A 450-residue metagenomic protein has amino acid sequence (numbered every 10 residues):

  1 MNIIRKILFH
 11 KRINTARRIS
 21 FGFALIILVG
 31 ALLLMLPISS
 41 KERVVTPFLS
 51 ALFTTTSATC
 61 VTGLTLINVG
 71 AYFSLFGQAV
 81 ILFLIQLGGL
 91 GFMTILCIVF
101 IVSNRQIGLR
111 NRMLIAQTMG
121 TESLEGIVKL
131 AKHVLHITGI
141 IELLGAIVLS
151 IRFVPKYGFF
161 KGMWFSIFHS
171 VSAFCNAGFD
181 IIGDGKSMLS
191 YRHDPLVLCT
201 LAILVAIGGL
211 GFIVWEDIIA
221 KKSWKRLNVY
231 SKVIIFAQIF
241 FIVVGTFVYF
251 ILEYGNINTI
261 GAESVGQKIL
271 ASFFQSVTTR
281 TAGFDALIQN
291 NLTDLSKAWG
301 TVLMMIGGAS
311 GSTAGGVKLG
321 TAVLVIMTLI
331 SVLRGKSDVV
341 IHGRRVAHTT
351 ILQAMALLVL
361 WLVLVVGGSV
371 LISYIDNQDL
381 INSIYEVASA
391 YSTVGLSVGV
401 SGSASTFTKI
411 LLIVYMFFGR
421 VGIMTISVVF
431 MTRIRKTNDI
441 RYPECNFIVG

Functional and structural regions predicted by a protein language model:
M1-G450: Membrane-proximal intracellular helices of multi-pass ion channels
